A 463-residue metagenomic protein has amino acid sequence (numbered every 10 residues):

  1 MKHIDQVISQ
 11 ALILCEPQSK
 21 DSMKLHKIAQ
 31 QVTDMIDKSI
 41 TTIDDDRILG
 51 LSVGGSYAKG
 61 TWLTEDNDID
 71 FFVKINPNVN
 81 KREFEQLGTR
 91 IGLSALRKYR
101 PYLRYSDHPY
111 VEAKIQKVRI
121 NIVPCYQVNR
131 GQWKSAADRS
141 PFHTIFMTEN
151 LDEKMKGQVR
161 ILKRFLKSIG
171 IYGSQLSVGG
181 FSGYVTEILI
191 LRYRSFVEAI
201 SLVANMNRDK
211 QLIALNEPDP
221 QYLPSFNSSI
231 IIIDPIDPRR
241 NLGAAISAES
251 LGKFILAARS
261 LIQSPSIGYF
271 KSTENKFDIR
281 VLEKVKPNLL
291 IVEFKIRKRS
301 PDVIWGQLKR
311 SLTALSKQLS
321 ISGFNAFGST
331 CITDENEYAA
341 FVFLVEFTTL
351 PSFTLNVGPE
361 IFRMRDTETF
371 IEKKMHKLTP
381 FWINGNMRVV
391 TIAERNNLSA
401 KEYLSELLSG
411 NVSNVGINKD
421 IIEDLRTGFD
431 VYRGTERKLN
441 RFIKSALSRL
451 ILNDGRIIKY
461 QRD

Functional and structural regions predicted by a protein language model:
M1-T64, K81-R82, Y110-E112, C125-Q127 (+1 more regions): N-terminal regions immediately upstream of nucleotidyltransferase
L14-S22, V73-P77, F294-P301: Glycine- and acidic
D21-K24, I28, V32, N80-G88 (+2 more regions): Short amphipathic alpha-helical segments
I36, I40, Q86-W133, L319 (+1 more regions): Conserved catalytic core of two-metal-ion nucleotidyltransferases
G54-G92, R119-G131, E337-P351: Catalytic metal-binding acidic patch
K114-G170, S174, R194, E198: Internal, well-ordered alpha/beta segment that forms a basic, Gly-enriched binding/recognition surface
K154, V159-N336, V345-N356: Conserved nucleotidyltransferase catalytic core and NTase-mimicking acidic/glycine-rich helix/loop elements in nucleic
D334-D463: Extended, charged low-complexity segments that frequently continue into or abut oligomerization scaffolds
